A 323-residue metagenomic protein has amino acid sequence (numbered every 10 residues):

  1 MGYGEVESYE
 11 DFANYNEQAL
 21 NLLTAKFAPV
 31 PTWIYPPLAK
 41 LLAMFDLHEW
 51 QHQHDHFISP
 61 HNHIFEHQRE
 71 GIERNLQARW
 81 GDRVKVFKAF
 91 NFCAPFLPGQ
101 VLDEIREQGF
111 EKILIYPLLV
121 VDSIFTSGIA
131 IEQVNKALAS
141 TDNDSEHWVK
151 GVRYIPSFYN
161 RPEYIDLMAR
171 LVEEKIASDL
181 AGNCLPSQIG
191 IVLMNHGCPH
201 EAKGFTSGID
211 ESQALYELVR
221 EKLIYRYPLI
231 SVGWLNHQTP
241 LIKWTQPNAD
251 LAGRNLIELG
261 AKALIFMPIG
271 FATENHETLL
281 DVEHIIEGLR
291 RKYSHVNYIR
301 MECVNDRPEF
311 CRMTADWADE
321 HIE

Functional and structural regions predicted by a protein language model:
M1-E323: Active-site-proximal alpha-helix that buttresses catalytic centers in soluble enzyme cores
